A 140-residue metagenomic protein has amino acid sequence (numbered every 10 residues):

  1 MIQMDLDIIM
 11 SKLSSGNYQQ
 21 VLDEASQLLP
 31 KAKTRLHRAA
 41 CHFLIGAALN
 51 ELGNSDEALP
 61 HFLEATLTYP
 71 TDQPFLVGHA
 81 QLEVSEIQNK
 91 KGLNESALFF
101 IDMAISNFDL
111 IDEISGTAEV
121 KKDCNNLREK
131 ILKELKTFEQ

Functional and structural regions predicted by a protein language model:
S26-P30, E64-T68, A104-E113: Amphipathic alpha-helical segments of tetratricopeptide repeats
